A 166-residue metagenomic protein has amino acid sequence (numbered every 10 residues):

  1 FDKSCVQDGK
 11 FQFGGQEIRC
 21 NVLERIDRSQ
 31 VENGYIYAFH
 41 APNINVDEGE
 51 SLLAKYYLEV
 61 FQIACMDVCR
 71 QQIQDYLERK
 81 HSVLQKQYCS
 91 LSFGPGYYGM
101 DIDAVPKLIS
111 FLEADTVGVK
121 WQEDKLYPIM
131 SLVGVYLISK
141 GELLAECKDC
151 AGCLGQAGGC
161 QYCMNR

Functional and structural regions predicted by a protein language model:
F1-A54, L58: Active-site helix-to-loop segments that bind/position phosphate- or nucleotide-bearing substrates and donors across
F13, I18-R19, Y98, Q122 (+3 more regions): Intrinsically disordered, low-complexity, compositionally biased regions/tails
Y37-F39, L108, C153: Generic structural hydrophobic/aromatic packing signal, biased to beta-strands
E50, K86, C163-R166: A generic "cationic amphipathic patch" detector
L52-A114: Internal, well-folded beta-alpha domain core
S92-A145: Short, hydrophobic/π-rich interface segment
V133-R166: Cysteine-cluster motifs in flexible loop/terminal segments that predominantly coordinate metals
